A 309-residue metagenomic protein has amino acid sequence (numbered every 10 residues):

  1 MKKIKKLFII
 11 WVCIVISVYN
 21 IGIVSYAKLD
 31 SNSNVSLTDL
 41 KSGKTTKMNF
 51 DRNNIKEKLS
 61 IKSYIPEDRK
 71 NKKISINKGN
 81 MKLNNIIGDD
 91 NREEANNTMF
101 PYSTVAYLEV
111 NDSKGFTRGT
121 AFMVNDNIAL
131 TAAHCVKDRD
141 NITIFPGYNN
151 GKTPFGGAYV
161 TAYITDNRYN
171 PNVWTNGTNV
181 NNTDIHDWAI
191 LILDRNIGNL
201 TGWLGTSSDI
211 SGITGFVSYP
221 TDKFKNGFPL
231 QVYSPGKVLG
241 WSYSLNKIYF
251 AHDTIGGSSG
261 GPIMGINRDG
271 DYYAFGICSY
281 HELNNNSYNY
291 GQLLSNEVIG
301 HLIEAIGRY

Functional and structural regions predicted by a protein language model:
K2-Y26: Sec-dependent N-terminal signal peptides of Gram-positive bacterial secreted proteins and lipoproteins
S25-M123: Protease-domain processing segments flanking chymotrypsin-fold serine proteases, especially trypsin-like
N80-S103, E109-R118, V124, I142-G198: Conserved catalytic-core segment of clan PA serine endopeptidases
F100-N149, G236-S242, I266, N289-N296: Catalytic histidine site
A132-K137, G256, F275-N284: Short beta->alpha transition motifs characteristic of CBS
N141, D184-D253, N289-N296, I303: Chymotrypsin/trypsin-fold serine protease catalytic domain
D253-C278: Catalytic nucleophile loop of clan PA
F275-Y309: C-terminal cap/linker of serine protease catalytic domains
